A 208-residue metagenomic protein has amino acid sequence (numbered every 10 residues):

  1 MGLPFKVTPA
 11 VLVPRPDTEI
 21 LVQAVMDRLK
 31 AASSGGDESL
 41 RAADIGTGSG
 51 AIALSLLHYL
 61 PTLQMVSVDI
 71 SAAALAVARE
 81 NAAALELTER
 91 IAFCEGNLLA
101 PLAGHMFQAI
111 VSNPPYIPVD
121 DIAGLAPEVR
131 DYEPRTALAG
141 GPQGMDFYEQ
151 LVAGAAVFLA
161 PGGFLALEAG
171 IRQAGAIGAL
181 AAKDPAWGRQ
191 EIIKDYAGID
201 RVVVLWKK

Functional and structural regions predicted by a protein language model:
M1-V7: Conserved adenine-nucleotide phosphate-binding loops and their immediately adjacent elements
P4, Q64, R90-A92, G188-E191: Conserved beta-strand segments of alpha/beta enzyme cores
V13, E19-G124: Conserved SAM/SAH cofactor-binding pocket of Class I
V25, L56, V129, L151-A155: Class I S-adenosylmethionine-dependent transferase superfamily signal
Y116, W206-K208: C-terminal beta-strand of the catalytic ATP-binding
Y116-F147: Mobile active-site "lid"/loop adjacent to the S-adenosyl-L-methionine
P142-W206: Conserved Class I SAM-dependent methyltransferase catalytic core
